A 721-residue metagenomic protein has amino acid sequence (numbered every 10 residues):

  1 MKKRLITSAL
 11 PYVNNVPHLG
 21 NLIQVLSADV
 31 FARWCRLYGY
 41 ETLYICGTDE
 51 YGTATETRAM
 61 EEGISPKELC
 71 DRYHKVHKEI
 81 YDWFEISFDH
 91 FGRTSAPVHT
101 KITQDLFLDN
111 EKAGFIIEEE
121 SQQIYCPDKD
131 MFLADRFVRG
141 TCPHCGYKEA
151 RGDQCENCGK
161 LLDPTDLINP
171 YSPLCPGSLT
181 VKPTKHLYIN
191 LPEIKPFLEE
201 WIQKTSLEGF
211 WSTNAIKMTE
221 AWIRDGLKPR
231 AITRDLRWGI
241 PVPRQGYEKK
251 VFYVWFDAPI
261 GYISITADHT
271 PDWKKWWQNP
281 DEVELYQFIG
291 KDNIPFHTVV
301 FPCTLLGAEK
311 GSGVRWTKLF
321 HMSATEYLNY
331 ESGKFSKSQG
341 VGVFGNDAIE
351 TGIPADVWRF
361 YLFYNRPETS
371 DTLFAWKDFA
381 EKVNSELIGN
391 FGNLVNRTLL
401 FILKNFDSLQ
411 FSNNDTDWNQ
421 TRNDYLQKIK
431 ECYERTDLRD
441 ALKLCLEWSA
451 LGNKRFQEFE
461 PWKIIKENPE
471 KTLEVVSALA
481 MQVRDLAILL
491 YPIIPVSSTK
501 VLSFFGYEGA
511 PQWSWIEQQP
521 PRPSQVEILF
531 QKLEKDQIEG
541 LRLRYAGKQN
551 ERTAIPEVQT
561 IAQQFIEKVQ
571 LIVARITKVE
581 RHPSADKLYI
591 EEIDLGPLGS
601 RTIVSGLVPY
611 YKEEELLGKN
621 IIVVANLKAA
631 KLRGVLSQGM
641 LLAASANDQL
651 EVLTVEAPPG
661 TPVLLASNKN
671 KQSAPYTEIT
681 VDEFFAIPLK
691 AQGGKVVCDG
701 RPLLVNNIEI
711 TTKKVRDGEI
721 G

Functional and structural regions predicted by a protein language model:
M1-W201: N-terminal, positively charged nucleic-acid-binding surface of large information/translation enzymes
K2-C46, V98-K101, P170-K404, K443-C445: Structured secondary-structure scaffolds
P11-Y12, M131, A150, I194 (+13 more regions): Short, glycine-/Ser/Thr-/acidic-enriched flexible segments
H297, S332, C445, L479 (+4 more regions): Hydrophobic, well-ordered secondary-structure elements that form the walls of internal hydrophobic environments
F320-A324, L502-F504, I590: Beta-strand segments within the central parallel beta-sheet cores of soluble alpha/beta enzyme folds
D378-N414, D424-R522: Helix-rich, typically C-terminal accessory recognition domains appended to large enzymatic cores
V501-F565: Intrinsic disorder at enzyme termini
R552-G721: Phosphate-backbone binding interfaces of nucleic-acid-interacting proteins
